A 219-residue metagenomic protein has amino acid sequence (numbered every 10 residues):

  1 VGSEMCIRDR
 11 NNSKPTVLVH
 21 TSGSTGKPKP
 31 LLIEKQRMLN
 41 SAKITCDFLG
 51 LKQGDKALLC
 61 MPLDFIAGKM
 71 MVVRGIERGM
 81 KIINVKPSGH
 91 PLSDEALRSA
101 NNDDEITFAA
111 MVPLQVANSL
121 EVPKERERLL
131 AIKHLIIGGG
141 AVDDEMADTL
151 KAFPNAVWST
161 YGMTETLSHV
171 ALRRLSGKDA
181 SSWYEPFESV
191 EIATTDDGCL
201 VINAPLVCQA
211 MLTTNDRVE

Functional and structural regions predicted by a protein language model:
G2-I7: Short, small-residue-biased leader/transition segments that mark boundaries at the very start of proteins
P15-K43, G50: Conserved AMP-binding A3 loop
T21-S24, A57, V72, A109 (+3 more regions): Conserved S/T- and glycine-rich ATP-binding loop of Class I adenylate-forming
K35-N40, K56-N118: AMP-binding/adenylate-forming
L51-D55: Short helix-loop-beta connector
E121-G177: Gly/Ser/Thr-rich phosphate-binding loop
N155-D197, A204-A210: Conserved ATP-binding loop and adjacent catalytic segment of the adenylate-forming AMP-binding
G198, A210-E219: AMP-binding/adenylate-forming catalytic core of the ANL superfamily
